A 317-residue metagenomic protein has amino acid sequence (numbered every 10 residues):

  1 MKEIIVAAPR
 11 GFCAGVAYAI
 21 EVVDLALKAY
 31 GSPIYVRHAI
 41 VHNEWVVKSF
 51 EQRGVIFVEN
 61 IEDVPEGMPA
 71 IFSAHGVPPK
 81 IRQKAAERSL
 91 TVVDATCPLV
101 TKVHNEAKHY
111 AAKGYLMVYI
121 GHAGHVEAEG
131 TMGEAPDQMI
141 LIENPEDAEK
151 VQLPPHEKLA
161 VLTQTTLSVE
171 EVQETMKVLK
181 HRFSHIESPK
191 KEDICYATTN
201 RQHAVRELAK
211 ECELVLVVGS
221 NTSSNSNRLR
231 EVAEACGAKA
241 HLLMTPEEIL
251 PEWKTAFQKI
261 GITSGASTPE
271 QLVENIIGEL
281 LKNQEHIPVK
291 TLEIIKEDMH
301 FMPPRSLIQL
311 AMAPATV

Functional and structural regions predicted by a protein language model:
M1-S264, E270-V317: The feature marks the mature, well-folded catalytic cores of soluble enzymes
